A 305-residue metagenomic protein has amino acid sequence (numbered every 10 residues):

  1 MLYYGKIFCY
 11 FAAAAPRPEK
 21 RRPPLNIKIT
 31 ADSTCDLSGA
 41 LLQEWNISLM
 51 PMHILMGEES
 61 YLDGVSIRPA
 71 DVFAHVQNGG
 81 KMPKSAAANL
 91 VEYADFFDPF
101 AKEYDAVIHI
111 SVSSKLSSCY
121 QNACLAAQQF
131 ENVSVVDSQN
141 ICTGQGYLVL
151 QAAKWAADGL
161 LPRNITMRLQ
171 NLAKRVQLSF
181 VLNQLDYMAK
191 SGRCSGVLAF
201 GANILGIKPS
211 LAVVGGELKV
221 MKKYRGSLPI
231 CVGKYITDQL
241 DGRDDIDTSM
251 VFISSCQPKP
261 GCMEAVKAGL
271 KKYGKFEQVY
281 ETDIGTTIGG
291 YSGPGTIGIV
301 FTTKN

Functional and structural regions predicted by a protein language model:
Y3-P24: Short, Lys/Arg-enriched N-terminal segments with co-localized hydrophobic residues within the first ~10-30 amino acids
G5-F8, L116, Q145: Generic alpha-helix initiation/capping and coil-helix boundary signal
C9-A12, A74, D98, E277: Compositionally biased, low-structure terminal segments
L25, P83-K84, I110, L185 (+1 more regions): Short, contiguous strand/loop micro-motifs
K28, T34-S48, H53, E59 (+2 more regions): Mixed-charge interfacial surface used for oligomerization/domain docking and macromolecular partner engagement
S60-Q129: Class I S-adenosyl-L-methionine
S111-V112, V136-Q139: Short beta-strand->loop
